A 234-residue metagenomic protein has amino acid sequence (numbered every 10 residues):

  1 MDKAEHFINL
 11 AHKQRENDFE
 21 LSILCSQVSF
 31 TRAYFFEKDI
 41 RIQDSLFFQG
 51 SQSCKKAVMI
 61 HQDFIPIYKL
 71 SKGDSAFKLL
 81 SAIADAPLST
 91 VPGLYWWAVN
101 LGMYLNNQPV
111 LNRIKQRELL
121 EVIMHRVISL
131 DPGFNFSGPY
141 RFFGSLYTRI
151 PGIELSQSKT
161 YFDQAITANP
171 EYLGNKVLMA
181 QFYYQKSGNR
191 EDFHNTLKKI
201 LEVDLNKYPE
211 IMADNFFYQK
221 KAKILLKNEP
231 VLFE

Functional and structural regions predicted by a protein language model:
M1-I8, N17, C25-R126, L130 (+6 more regions): Short coil/linker segments at helix-helix boundaries
G133: Peptidyl-prolyl cis-trans isomerase
K227, L232-E234: Extracytoplasmic and endomembrane cell-envelope/extracellular-matrix remodeling and assembly machinery
